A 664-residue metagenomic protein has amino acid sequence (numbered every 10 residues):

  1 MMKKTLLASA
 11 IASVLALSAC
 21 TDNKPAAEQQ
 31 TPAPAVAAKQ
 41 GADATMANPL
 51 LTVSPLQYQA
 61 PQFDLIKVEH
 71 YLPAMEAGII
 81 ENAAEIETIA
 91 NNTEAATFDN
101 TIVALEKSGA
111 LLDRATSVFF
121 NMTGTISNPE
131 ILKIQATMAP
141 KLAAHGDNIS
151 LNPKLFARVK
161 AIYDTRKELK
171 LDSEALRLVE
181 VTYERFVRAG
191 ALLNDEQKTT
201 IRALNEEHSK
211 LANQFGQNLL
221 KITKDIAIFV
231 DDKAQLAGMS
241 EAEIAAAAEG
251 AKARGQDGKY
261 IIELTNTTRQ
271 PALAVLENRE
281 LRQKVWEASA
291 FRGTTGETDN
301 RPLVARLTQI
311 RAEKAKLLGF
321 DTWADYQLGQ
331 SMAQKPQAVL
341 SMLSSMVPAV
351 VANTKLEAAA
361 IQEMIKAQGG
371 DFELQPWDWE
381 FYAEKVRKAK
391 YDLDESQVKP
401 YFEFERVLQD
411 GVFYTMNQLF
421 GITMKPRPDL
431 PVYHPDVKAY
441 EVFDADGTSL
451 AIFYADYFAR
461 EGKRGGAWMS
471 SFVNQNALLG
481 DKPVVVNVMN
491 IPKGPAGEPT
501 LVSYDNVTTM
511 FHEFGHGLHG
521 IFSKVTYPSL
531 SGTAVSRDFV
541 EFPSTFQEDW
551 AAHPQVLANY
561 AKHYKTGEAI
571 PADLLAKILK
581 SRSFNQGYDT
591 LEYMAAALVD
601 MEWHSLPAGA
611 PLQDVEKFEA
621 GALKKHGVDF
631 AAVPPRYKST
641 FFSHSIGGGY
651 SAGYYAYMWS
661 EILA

Functional and structural regions predicted by a protein language model:
A16-A19: C-terminal motif of bacterial Sec signal peptides marking the signal peptidase cleavage site
T21-K24: Bacterial signal peptide processing site
P34-E243: N-terminal helix-rich structural modules
P55-H70, F119-M138, A161-A203, I261-R301 (+5 more regions): Short His/Asp/Glu-rich catalytic/ion-coordination signatures at enzyme active sites or charged loops
E174, L178, Q217, K221-E263 (+8 more regions): Active-site-proximal, well-structured secondary-structure segments within enzyme catalytic domains
A312-A315, G319, M416, L501-I521 (+2 more regions): Active-site recognition of the HExxH zinc-binding catalytic motif
F402-F404, I491-F511: Short pre-active-site segment immediately N-terminal to the catalytic Zn-binding motif
S471-F472, P499-Y504, T508-T509, G520-F546: Post-HEXXH active-site segment of zinc metalloproteases
